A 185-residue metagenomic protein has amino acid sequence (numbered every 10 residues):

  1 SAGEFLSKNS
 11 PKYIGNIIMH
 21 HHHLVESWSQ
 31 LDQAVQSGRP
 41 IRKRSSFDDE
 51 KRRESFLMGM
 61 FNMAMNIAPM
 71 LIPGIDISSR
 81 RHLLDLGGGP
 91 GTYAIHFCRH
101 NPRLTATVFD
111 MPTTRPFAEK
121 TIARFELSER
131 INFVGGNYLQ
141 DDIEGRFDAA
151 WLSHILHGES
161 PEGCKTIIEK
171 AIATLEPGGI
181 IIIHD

Functional and structural regions predicted by a protein language model:
S1-R81: Conserved Class I S-adenosyl-L-methionine-dependent methyltransferase catalytic core
S79-G89: Conserved class I S-adenosyl-L-methionine
P90-N101: Conserved SAM-binding loop of SAM-dependent methyltransferases across substrates and taxa, primarily the Class I
T105-D110: Conserved SAM-binding motif I beta-strand of class I
L127-Y138: Conserved SAM-binding strand-loop segment of SAM-dependent methyltransferases
L139-A150: A short acidic, Gly/Pro-enriched loop at the edge of an enzyme's catalytic core that lines a small-molecule cofactor
K165-P177: A short glycine-rich, Lys/Arg-flanked "PGG" loop and its adjoining helix->strand segment in the class I
G178-D185: Conserved beta-strand signature within the Rossmann-like core of class I S-adenosyl-L-methionine
